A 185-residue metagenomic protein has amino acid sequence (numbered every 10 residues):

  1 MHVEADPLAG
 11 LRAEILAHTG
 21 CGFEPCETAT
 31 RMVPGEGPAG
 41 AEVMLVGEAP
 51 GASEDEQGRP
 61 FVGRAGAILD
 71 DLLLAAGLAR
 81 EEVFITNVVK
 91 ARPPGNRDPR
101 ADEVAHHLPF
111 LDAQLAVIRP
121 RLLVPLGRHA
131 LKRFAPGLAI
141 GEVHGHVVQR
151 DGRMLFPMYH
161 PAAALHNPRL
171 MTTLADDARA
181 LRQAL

Functional and structural regions predicted by a protein language model:
M1-R64, D151: Active-site and ligand/interface coordination hotspots across diverse enzymes and nucleic-acid-associated assemblies
V3-A5, A76, R80-E81, V88-L185: Glycine/proline-rich loop-helix segments at beta-alpha junctions forming the active-site rim of enzyme cores
P7, F61-I68, E103, T173: Short acidic-hydrophobic sequence patches enriched in Asp/Glu that either
G10, I68-D71, F110: Short Gly/charged-rich anion-binding patches and loops
T28-M32, A67-L69, A101-H106: Short N-terminal helix-initiation segments at or just after the protein's N-terminus
A41-E42, D70, L78, D112: A general secondary-structure boundary signal
A52-V83: Glycine-rich, small/polar surface segments that engage phosphate groups of diverse ligands
